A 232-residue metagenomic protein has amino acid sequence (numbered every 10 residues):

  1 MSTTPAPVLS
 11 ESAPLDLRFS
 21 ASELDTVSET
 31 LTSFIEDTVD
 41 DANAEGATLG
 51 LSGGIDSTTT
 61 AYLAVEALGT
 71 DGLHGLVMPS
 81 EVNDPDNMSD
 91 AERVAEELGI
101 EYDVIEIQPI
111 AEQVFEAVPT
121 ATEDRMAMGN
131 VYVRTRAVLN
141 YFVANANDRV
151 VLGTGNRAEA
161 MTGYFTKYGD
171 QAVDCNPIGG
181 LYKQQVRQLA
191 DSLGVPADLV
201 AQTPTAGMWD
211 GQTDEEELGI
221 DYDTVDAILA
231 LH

Functional and structural regions predicted by a protein language model:
S2-G155, M161: ATP-dependent adenylation/nucleotidyltransferase module used to activate substrates
S12-L17, T120, Q171-D174, D214 (+1 more regions): General structural signal for alpha-helix termini and helix-helix connectors
I110-V114, L199, I228: Generic structural signal of hydrophobic/aromatic residues within well-ordered alpha-helices of folded domains
Y132-R136, D148-D223: Catalytic subdomain that performs nucleotidyl-dependent activation
T224-L231: Short alpha-helical "packing" element that flanks the helix-turn-helix/winged-helix DNA-binding module
